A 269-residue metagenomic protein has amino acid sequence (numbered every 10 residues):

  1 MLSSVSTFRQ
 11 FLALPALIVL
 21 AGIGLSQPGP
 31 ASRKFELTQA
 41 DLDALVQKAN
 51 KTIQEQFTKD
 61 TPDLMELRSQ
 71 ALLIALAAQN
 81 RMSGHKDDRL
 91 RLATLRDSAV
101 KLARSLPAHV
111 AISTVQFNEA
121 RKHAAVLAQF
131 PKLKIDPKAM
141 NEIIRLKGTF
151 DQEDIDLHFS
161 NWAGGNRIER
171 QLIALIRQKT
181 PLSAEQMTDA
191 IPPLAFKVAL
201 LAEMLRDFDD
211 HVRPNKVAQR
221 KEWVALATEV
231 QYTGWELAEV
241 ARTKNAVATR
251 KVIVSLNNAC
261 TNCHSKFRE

Functional and structural regions predicted by a protein language model:
L2-P15: Bacterial N-terminal signal peptides that target proteins for export
L2-V5, L25, C263: Intrinsically disordered, low-complexity segments enriched in Ser/Pro/Gly/Ala and basic residues
L12, L25-Q27: Compositionally biased, intrinsically disordered/low-complexity regions enriched for serine, proline and threonine
L17-L25: Hydrophobic h-region of N-terminal signal peptides that target proteins for export in Gram-negative bacteria
Q27-E269: Mature extracytoplasmic or organellar-lumen-exposed domains after removal of signal/transit peptides
